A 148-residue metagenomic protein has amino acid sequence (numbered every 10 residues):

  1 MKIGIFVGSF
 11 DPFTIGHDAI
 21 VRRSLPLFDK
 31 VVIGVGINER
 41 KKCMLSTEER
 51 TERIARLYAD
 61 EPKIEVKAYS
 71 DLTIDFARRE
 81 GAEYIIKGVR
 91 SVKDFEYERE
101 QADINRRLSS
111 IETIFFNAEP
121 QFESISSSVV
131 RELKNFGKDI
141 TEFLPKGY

Functional and structural regions predicted by a protein language model:
M1-Y148: Nucleotidyltransferase catalytic core that binds NTPs
